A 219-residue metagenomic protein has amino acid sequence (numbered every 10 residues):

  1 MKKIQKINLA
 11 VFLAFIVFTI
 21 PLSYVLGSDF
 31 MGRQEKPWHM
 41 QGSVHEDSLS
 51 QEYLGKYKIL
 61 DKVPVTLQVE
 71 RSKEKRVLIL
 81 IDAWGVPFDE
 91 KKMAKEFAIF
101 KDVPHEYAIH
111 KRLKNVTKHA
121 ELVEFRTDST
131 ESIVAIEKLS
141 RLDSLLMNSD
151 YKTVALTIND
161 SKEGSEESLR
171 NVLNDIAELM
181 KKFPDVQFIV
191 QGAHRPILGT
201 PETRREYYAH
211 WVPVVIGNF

Functional and structural regions predicted by a protein language model:
M1-H39: Transmembrane and membrane-interface helices of multi-pass, inner-membrane envelope-modifying transferases
Q5, L26, K36, V44 (+4 more regions): Intrinsic disorder/low-complexity signature
F15-F18, G27, R33, Q41 (+6 more regions): Generic signature of intrinsically disordered, low-complexity segments enriched in small/polar residues
Y24-A94: Membrane-interface segments at or immediately adjacent to transmembrane helices that form the boundary between
P64-F219: Solvent-exposed soluble domains appended to multi-pass membrane proteins
